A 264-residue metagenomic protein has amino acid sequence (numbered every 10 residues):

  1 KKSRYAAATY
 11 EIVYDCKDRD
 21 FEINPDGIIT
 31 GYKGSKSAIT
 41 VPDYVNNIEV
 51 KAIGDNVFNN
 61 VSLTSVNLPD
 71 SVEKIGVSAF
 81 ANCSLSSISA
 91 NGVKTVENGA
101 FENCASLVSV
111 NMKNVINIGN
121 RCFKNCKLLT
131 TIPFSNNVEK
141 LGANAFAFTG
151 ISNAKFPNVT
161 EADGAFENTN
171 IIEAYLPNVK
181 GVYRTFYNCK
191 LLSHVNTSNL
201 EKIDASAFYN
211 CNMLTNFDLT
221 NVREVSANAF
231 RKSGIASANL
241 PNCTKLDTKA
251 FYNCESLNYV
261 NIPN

Functional and structural regions predicted by a protein language model:
K1, Y10, D18, E22-N24 (+11 more regions): Structural signature of tandem-repeat unit edges
R4-Y5: Homotypic signalosome interaction modules of apoptosis and innate immunity
A8-I12, A145: Conserved "repeat-terminator" motif of extracellular CCP/Sushi domains
G27-I29: Hydrophobic residues embedded in beta-strands of well-ordered beta-sheets
D55-V57, G76-A79, E97-E102, G119-K124 (+6 more regions): Consensus positions within tandem repeat domains that build extended binding/scaffold surfaces
